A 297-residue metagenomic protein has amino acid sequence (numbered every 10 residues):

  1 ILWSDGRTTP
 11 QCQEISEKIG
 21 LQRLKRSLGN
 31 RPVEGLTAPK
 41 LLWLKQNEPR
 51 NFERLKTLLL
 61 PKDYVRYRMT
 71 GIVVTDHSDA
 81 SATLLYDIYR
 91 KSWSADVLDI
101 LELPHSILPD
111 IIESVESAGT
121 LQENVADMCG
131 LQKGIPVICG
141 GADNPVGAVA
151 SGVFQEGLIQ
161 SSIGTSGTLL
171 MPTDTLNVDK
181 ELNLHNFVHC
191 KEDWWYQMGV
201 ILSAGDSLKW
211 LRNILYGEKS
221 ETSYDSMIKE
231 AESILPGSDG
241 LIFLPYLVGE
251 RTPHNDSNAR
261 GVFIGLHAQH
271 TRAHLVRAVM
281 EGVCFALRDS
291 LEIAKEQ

Functional and structural regions predicted by a protein language model:
L2: N-terminal phosphate-binding loop and adjacent alpha-helix
D5: Carbohydrate-associated surface elements
T9, S16-G29, V33, A38 (+5 more regions): Active-site core segments that coordinate phosphate-bearing ligands/cofactors across diverse enzyme families
E102-E113: A conserved helix-loop-beta module that forms one wall/lid of the active-site cleft in ATP-utilizing catalytic domains
E113-L121, G141: Glycine-rich phosphate-binding loops at beta-strand->alpha-helix junctions
